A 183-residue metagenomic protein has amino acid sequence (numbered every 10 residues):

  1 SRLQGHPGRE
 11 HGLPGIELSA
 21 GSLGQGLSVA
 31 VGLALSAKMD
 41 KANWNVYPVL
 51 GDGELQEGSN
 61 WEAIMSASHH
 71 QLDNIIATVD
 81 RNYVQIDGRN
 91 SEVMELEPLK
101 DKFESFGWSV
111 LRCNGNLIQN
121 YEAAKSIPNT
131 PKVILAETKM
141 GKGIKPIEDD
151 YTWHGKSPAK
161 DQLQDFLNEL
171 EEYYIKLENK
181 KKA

Functional and structural regions predicted by a protein language model:
S1, L50-E57, R81-V84, N116-L117 (+1 more regions): Acidic, glycine-rich active-site loops and adjacent beta-strand->loop/helix elements that engage anionic groups
S1-H69: Cofactor-binding active-site loop characterized by glycine-rich and histidine/acidic residues
A42-N43, S91-A123, I175-K182: Conserved thiamine diphosphate
W44-N45, D73, N129-P131: Short coil/turn segments at beta-strand junctions that form active-site/ligand-binding loops
E57-N82, V133-A136: A short alpha/beta connector and helix-capping loop motif
S59-W61, D87-S91, I144-D149: Short acidic, glycine/serine/threonine-rich loops at helix termini
L72-S91, K100-G107: Active-site pocket-lining segment
L117-A183: Glycine/aspartate-rich loop-and-adjacent alpha/beta segment that forms the canonical ThDP
